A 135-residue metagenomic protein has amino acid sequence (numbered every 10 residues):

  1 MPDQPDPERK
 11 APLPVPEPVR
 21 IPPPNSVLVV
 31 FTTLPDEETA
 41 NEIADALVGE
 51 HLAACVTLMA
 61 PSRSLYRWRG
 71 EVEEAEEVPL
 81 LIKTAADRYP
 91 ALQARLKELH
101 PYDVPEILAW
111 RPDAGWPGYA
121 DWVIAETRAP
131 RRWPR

Functional and structural regions predicted by a protein language model:
M1-R135: Positively charged, small/polar-rich N-terminal and surface patches that mediate targeting and assembly and bind
